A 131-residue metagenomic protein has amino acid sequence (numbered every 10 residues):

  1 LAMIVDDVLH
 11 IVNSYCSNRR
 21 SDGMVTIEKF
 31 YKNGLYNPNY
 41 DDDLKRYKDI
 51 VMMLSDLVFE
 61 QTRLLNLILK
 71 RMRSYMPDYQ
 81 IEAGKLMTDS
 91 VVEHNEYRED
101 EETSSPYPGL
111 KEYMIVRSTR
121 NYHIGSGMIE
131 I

Functional and structural regions predicted by a protein language model:
A2-I131: Long, low-complexity or tandemly repetitive, helically biased scaffold regions used for multimeric assembly/adhesion
